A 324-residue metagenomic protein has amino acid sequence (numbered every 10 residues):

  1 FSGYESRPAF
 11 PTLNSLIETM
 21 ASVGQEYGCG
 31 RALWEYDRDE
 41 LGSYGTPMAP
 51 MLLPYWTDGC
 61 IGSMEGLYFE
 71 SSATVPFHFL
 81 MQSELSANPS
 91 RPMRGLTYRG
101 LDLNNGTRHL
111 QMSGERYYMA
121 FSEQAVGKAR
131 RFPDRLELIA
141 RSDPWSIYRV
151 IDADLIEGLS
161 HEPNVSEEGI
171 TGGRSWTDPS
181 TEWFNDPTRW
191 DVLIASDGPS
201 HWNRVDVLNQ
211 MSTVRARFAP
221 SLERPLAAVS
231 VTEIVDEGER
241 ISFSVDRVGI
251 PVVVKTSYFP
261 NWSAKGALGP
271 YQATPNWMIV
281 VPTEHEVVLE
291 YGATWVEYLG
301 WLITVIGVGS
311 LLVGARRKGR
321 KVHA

Functional and structural regions predicted by a protein language model:
F1, P144-Y148, I241, N276-I279: Short beta-strand micro-motifs in enzyme catalytic cores
F1-R7, M20-Q111, D154-L155, L159-P225 (+1 more regions): Extracytoplasmic/lumenal acceptor-recognition loop(s) of multi-pass membrane glycoenzymes
L16-V23, M51, N104-H109, D134-L136 (+3 more regions): Generic recognition of flexible, low-complexity loop/linker segments
C29-A32, E115-Y117, W145-I147: Beta-sheet entry/capping signal
L33, R116-F121, V252-V253, Q272: Short, hydrophobic beta-strand segments that form beta-sheet elements in well-ordered domains
F121-V126, S257-P260: Short, polar loop motifs at secondary-structure junctions
A125-A153: Short acidic, glycine/proline-enriched helix-loop-strand junctions
V205-A324: Active-site-proximal, structured, solvent-exposed surfaces of multi-pass membrane proteins that position macromolecular
